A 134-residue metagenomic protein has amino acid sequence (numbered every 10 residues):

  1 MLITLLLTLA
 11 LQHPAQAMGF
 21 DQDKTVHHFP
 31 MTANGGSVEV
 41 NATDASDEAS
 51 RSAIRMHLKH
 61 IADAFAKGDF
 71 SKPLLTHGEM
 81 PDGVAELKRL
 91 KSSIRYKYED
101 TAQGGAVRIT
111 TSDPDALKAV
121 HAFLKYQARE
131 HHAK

Functional and structural regions predicted by a protein language model:
M1-L7: Sec-dependent signal peptide recognition, specifically the positively charged N-region followed immediately by
T8-K134: Intrinsically disordered, low-complexity terminal tails/loops enriched in metal-binding residues
